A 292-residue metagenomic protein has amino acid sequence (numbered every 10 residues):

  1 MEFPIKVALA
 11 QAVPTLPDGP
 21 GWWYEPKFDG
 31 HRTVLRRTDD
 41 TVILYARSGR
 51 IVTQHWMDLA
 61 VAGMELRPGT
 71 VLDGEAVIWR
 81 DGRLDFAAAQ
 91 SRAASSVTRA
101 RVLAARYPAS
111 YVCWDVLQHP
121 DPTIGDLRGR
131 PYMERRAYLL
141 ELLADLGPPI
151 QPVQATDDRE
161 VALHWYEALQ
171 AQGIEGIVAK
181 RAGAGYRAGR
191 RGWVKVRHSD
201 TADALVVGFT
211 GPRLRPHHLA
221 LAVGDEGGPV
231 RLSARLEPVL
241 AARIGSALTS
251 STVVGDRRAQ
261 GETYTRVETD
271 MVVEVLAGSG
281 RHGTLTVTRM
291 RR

Functional and structural regions predicted by a protein language model:
M1-R292: Catalytic cores of nucleic-acid ligases and guanylyltransferases
